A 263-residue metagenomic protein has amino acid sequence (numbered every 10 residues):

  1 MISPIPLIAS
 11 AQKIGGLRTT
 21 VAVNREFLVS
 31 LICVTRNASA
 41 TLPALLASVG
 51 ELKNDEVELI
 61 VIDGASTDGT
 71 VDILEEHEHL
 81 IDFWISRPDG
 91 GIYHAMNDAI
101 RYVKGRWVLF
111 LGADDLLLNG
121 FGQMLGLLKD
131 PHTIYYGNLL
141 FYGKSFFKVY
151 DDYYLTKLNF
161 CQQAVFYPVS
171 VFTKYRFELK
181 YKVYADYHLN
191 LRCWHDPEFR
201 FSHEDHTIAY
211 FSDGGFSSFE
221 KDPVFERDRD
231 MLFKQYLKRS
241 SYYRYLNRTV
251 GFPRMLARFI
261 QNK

Functional and structural regions predicted by a protein language model:
M1-G50: N-proximal low-complexity "stem/linker" segments adjacent to membrane-targeting elements
F27-S30, E58, H188: Cell-envelope/extracellular polymer assembly enzymes that use nucleotide-activated donors
E56-A65, I85-S86: Short beta-strand/loop segment that forms part of the nucleotide-sugar
D63-D72, G112-D114: A conserved acidic beta->alpha catalytic loop
S86-V103: Glycine-rich, basic loop-to-helix element that forms the pyrophosphate-binding segment of sugar-nucleotide handling
V108: Short aromatic/hydrophobic "clamp" motif used to bind/position activated sugar donors
L116-V149: Conserved donor NDP-sugar-binding/catalytic core segment of glycosyltransferases
G143-D228: Conserved nucleotide-sugar donor-binding catalytic segment
